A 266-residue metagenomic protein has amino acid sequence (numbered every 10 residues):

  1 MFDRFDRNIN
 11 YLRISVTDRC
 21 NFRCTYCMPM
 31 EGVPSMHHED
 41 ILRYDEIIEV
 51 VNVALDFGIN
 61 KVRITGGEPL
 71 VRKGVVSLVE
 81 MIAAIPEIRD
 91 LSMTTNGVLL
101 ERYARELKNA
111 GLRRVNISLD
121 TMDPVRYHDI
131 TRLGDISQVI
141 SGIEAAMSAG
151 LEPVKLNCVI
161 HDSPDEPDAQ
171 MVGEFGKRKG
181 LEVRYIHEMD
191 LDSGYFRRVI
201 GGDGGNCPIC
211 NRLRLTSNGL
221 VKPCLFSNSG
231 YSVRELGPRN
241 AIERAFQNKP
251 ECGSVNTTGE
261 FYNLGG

Functional and structural regions predicted by a protein language model:
M1-D6, N263-G266: Short, Lys/Arg-enriched, disordered terminal segments
R4-Y44: Canonical Radical SAM [4Fe-4S] cluster-binding loop centered on the CxxxCxxC motif and its immediate flanking residues
N10-L12, F22, V115, C210-N211 (+1 more regions): Change "...and in nucleic-acid phosphodiester-cleaving endonucleases..." to "...and in nucleic-acid processing enzymes
V16, C20, C24, I64 (+3 more regions): Conserved, mostly hydrophobic/aromatic
M28, A104, T131, L225 (+1 more regions): Short, flexible helix/strand-to-coil boundary loops that buttress conserved ligand/catalytic motifs in alpha/beta
I41-I64, E68-H161, D165-P167: Radical SAM/AdoMet-radical enzyme domain recognition
D120, V125-N218, N228: Radical SAM enzyme [4Fe-4S]-AdoMet core and its adjacent flexible, acidic and glycine-rich loops/tails across
E188-G266: Accessory C-terminal segments flanking Radical SAM cores
